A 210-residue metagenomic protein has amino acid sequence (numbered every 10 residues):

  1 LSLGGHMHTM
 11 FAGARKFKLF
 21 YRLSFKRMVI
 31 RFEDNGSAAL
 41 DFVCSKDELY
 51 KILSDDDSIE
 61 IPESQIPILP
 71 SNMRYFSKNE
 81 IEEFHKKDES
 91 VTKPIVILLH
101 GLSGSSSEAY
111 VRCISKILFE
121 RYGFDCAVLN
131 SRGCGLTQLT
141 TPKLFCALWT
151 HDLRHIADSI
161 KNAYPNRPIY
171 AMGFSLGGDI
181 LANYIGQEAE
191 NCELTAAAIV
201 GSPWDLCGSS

Functional and structural regions predicted by a protein language model:
L1-S37, C44-D57: N-terminal targeting or regulatory segments adjacent to alpha/beta-hydrolase or S9 domains
K26, D34-A38, T92-I95, Y122-A127 (+2 more regions): Core residues of folded domains in eukaryotic genome-function proteins
E33, D41-S45, L99-L102, L129-R132 (+2 more regions): Structured beta-strand/turn binding interfaces of compact recognition modules in eukaryotic regulators
L40, V96-L99, I114, C126-L129 (+4 more regions): Structural signal for hydrophobic/aromatic residues that build the beta-strand cores of folded beta-sheet domains
S45-L139, S159-N162: Short, surface-exposed "cap/lid" segments of acyl-processing enzymes
L102-S105, T140-H151, A171: Alpha-helix capping and helix-loop boundary segments enriched in small/acidic/polar residues
P142-Y164, N183: Alpha/beta-hydrolase active-site loop
N162-S210: Alpha/beta-hydrolase-fold enzymes
